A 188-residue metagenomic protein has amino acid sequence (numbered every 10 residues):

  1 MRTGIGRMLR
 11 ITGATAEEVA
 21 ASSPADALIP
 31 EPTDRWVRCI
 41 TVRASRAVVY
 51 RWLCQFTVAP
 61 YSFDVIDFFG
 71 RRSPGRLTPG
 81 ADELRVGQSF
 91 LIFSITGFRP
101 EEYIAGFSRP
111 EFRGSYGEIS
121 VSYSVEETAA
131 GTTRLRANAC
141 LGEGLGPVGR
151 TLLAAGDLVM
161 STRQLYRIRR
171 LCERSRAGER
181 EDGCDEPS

Functional and structural regions predicted by a protein language model:
R2-R76, R170-E173, G178, D185-S188: Hydrophobic ligand-binding cavity/cleft-lining segments
V19, E111-R170, E179: Beta-strand/loop substructures that line and gate deep hydrophobic ligand-binding cavities in soluble
R35-V37, S89-L91, Y116-S122: Short, surface-exposed coil-to-beta transition loops
S45, P100-E101, T128-G131: Short strand-connecting beta-turns/loops that link adjacent beta-strands
R46, R99, P110, A139: A broadly conserved detector of short glycine/acidic/proline-rich loop/turn motifs that flank catalytic sites and bind
Q55-Y103: Short beta-edge strand/loop motif at the mouth of beta-sheet-based domains
A81-D82, A105-R113: Short beta-strand segments that buttress and anchor functional surface loops
